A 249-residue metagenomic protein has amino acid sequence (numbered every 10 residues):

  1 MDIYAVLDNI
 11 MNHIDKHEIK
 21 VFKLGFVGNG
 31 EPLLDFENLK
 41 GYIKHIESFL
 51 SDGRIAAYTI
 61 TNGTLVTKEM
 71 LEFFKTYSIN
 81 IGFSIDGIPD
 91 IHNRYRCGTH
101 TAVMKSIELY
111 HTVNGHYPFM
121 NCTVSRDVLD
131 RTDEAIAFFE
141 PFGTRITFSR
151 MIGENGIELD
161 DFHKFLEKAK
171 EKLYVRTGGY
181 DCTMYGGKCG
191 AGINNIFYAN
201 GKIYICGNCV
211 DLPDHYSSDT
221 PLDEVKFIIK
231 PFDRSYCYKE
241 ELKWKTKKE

Functional and structural regions predicted by a protein language model:
M1-I3, N114, T132, N155-F162 (+1 more regions): General structural signal for secondary-structure boundaries
I3-N29, D35-G153: Radical SAM/AdoMet-radical enzyme domain recognition
I19, K23, M70, P89 (+6 more regions): Generic intrinsically disordered, low-complexity segments enriched for polar/acidic and small residues
K40, D52, M104, K172 (+1 more regions): Low-complexity, intrinsically disordered short peptide segments enriched in small/polar/basic residues
G82-S84, F119-N121, T147-S149, Y174-G178 (+2 more regions): A structural signal for short, well-ordered beta-strand segments and their strand-loop junctions that often border
R145-K164, G178-K188, V210-P213: Flexible glycine/acidic-rich beta-alpha junction loops that bind and position SAM and/or redox cofactors in anaerobic
K164-K172: A structural motif corresponding to the C-terminal lobe/cap of the Radical SAM core domain
R176-E249: Accessory C-terminal segments flanking Radical SAM cores
